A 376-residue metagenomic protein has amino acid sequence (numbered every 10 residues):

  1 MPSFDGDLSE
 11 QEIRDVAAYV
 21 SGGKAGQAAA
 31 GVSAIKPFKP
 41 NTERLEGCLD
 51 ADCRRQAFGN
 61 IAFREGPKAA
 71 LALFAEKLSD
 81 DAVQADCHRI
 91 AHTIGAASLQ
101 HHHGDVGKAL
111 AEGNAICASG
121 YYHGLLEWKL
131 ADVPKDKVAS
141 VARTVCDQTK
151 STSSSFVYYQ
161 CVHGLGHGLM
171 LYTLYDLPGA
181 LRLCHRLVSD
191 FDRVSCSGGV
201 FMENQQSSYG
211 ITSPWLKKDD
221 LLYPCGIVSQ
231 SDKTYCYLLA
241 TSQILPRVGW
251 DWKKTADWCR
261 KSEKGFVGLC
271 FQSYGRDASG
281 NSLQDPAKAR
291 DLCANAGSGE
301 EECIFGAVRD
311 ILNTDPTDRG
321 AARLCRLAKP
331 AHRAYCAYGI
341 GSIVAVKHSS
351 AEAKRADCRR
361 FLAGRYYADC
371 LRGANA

Functional and structural regions predicted by a protein language model:
D5-G31: C-terminal capping alpha-helices of c-type cytochrome domains
G31-A376: Non-catalytic tandem-repeat scaffold regions and their flanking low-complexity/translocation tails
